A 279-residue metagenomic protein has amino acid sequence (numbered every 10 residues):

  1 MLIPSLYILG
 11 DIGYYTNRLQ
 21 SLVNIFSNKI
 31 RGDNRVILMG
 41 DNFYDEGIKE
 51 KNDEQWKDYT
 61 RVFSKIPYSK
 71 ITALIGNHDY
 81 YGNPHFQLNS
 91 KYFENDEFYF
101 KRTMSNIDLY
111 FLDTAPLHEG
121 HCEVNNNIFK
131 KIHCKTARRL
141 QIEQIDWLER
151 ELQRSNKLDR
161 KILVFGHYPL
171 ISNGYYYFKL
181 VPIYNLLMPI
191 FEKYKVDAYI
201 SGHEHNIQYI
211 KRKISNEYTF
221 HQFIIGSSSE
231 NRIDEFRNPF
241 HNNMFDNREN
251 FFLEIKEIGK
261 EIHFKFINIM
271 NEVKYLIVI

Functional and structural regions predicted by a protein language model:
M1-D53, I142: N-terminal active-site segment of His-dependent metallophosphoesterases
L6-I8, L38, A73, V164 (+1 more regions): Residue-level marker for buried hydrophobic side chains located in beta-strands that build the well-ordered beta-sheet
N34-V36, I162, D197: Conserved acidic residues
F43, S155-G174: Short acidic, glycine-rich surface-loop motifs adjacent to enzyme active sites
Y44-L158, P182-A198, H205-I258, I262: Extended active-site neighborhood of metal-dependent phosphoesterases/phosphodiesterases
N77, T114, F165-L170, H203-E204 (+1 more regions): Short, well-ordered beta-to-alpha junction loops that form the rim of enzyme active sites and present histidine/acidic
N125, L170-P182: Active-site His/acidic residue clusters
G259, I269-I279: Acidic, His/Gly-rich catalytic cores of divalent-metal-dependent hydrolytic chemistry
